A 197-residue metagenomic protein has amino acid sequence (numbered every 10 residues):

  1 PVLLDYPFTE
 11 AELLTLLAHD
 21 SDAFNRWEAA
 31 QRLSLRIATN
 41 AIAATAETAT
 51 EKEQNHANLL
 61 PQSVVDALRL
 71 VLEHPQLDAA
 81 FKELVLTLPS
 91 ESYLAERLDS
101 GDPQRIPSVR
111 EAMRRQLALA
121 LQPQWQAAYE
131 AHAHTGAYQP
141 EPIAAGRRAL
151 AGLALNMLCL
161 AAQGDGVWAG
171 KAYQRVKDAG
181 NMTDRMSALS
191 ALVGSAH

Functional and structural regions predicted by a protein language model:
P1-H197: Long, ordered, helix-rich scaffold segments
